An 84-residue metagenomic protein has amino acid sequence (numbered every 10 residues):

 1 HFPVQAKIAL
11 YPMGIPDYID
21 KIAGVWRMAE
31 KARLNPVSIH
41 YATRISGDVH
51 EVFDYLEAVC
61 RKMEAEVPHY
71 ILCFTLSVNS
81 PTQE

Functional and structural regions predicted by a protein language model:
H1-E84: Charge-rich, low-complexity N-terminal segments
